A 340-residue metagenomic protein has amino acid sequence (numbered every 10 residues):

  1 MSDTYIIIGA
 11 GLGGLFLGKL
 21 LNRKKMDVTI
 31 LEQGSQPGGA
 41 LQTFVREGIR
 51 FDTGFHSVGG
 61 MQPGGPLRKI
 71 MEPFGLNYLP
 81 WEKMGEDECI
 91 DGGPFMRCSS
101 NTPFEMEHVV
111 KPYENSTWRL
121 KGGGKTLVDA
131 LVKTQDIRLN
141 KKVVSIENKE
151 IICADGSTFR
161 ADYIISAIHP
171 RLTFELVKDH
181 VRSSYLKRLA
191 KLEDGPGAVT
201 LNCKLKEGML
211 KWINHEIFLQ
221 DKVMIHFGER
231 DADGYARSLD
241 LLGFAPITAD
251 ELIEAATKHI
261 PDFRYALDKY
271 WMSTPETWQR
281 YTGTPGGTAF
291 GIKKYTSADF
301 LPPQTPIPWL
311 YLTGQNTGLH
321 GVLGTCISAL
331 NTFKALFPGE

Functional and structural regions predicted by a protein language model:
D3-I30: N-terminal Rossmann-like FAD-binding beta1-loop-alpha1 element of flavoenzymes
N22-E47: Glycine-rich FAD pyrophosphate-binding loop
F44-G85: N-terminal FAD cofactor-binding segment of flavoenzymes
Y78, K83-W118: Rossmann-like flavin
E105, P261-L319: A glycine-rich dinucleotide-binding beta-alpha-beta segment and adjacent secondary-structure elements that constitute
V109-K149, F159: Helical element adjacent to the flavin cofactor pocket in flavoenzyme catalytic cores
V144-S145, E150-G234: Mid-domain catalytic core of redox enzymes that form a hydrophobic substrate pocket/lid adjacent to a catalytic redox
K204-R280: C-terminal segments that line or cap access tunnels to active or ligand-binding sites in enzymes and enzyme-associated
